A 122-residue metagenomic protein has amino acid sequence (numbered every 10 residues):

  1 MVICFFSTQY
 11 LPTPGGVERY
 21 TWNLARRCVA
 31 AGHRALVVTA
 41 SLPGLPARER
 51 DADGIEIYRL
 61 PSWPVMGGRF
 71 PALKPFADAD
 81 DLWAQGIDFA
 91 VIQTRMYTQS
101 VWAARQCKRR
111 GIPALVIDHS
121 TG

Functional and structural regions predicted by a protein language model:
M1-L45, D51-Y58, Q85, I112: N-terminal subdomain of nucleotide-sugar transferases
I3, F89-V91, A104-G122: Active-site proximal beta-strand in glycosyltransferases
Q9-L11, W63-V65, T121-G122: A short, flexible beta-alpha/helix-coil linker loop
T13-P14, L45-P46, M66-G67, S100: Glycine/Thr-rich phosphate-binding loops of Rossmann-like dinucleotide-binding domains
A40-L42, S62, H119-S120: Active-site loop/turn elements of alpha/beta-hydrolase fold enzymes, especially the short glycine-/histidine-rich
G44, Y97-T98, G122: Glycine-rich nucleotide phosphate-binding loop and flanking beta-alpha elements of Rossmann-like dinucleotide-binding
S62-A90, T94-R105, R109: An amphipathic, basic-hydrophobic alpha-helix
